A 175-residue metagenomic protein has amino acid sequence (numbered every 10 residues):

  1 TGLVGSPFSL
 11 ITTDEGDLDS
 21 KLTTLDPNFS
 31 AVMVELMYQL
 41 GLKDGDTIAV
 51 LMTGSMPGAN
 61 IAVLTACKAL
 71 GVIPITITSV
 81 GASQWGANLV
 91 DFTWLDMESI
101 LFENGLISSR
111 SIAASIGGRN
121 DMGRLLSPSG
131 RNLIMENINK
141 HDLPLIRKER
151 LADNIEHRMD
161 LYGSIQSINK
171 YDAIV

Functional and structural regions predicted by a protein language model:
T1-T23, P27: Short, compositionally biased "basic patch" segments
L10-G16, Q39-K43, I138-H141: Generic detector of short, locally flexible boundary/turn motifs and exposed helical patches
K21, L51, I146-R150: Conserved short-loop catalytic and cofactor-binding motifs
K21-L22, T65, Q166: Mature extracellular/secreted ectodomains of secretory-pathway proteins
N28, V34-L40, D44-F92: Membrane-embedded segments
I48-V50, D172-V175: Short hydrophobic beta-strand segments
W94-I174: A substrate-binding/cap region within the structured catalytic cores of diverse enzymes
